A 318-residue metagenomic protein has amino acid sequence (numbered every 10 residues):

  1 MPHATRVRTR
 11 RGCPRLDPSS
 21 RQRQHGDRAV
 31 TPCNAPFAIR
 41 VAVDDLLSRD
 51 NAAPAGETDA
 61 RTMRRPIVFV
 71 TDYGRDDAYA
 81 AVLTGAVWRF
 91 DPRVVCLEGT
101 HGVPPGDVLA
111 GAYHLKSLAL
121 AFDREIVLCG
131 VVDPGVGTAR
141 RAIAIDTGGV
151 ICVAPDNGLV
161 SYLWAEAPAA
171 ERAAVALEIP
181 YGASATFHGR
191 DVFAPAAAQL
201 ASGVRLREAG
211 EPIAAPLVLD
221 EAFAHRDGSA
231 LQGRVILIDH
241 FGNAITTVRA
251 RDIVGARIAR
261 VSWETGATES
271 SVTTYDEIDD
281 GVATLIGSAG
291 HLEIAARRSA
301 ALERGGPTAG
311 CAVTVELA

Functional and structural regions predicted by a protein language model:
H3, Q22-H25: Low-complexity, intrinsically disordered or signal/transmembrane-proximal segments
R64-G102: N-terminal glycine-rich anion-binding loop in soluble enzyme alpha/beta folds
P66, F90-C96, A110, F122-V132 (+1 more regions): Active-site histidine-anchored catalytic micro-motif
T100-L118: N-terminal beta-loop-helix "entrance" segment that forms/cooperates in small-molecule cofactor or anionic ligand
A183-T247, D252: Anionic-ligand-binding alpha/beta catalytic cores of soluble enzymes and soluble regulatory domains that recognize
I245-G305: A conserved acidic, glycine/proline-rich C-terminal tail/linker
